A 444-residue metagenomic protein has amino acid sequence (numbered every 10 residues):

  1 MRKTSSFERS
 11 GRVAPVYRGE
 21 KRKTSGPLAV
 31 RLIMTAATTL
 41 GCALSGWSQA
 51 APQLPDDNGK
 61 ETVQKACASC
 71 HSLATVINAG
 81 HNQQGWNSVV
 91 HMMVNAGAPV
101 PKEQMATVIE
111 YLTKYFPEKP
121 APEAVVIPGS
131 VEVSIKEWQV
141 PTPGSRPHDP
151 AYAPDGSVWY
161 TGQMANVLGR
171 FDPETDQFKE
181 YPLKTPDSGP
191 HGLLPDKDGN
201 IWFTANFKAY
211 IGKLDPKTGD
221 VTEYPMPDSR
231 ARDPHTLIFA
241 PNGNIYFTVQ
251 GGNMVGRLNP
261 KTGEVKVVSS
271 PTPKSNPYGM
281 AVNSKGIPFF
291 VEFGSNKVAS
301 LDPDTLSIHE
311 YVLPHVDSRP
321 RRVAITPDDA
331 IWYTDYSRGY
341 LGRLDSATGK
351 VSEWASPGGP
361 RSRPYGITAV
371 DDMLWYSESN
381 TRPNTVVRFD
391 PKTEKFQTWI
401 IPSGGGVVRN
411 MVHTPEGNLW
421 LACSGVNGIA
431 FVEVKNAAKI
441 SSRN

Functional and structural regions predicted by a protein language model:
G46-T62: Electrostatic cytochrome c docking/interface patches
Q64-A74, V108, L112: The canonical Cys-X-X-Cys-His
A96-A124, G199, G417-L419: C-terminal capping alpha-helices of c-type cytochrome domains
V126-G144: A short helix->beta-strand "capping" segment at the edge of beta-propeller domains
P143-D155, P186-D198, S229-N242, T272-P288 (+5 more regions): Beta-rich, blade/repeat-based domains predominating in secreted/periplasmic proteins but also intracellular
V158-M164, I201-F207, I245-G251, P288-G294 (+3 more regions): Conserved beta-strand positions in repeat-built beta-propeller and related beta-rich domains
D172-D176, D215-G219, N259-G263, D302-L306 (+3 more regions): Short loop/turn segments that connect beta-strands within beta-propeller blades
G406-N444: Blade-level signature of beta-propeller repeat domains, shared across WD40, Kelch, NHL, RCC1 and BNR/Asp-box propellers
